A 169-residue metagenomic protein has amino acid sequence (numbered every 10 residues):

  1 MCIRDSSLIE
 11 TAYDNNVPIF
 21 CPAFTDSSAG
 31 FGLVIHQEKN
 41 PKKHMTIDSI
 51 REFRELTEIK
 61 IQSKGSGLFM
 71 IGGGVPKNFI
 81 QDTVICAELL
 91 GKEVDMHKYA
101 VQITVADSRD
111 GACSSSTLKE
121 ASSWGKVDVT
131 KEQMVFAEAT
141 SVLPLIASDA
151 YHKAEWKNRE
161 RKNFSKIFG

Functional and structural regions predicted by a protein language model:
M1-I3: Short, small-residue-biased leader/transition segments that mark boundaries at the very start of proteins
S6-F24: Extended, H/D-rich, highly charged conserved domains that either
A12, N16, T57-K60, K64 (+2 more regions): Structural signal for hydrophobic packing residues in well-ordered secondary-structure cores of soluble enzyme domains
N15-V17, V34, E38-K42: Active-site beta-strand->loop->alpha-helix modules in alpha/beta enzyme cores, enriched in Gly/His/Asp(Glu)
F20-F24, P41-C113: Glycine-rich anion-binding loop/nest that anchors nucleotide
A23-G32: Active-site rim beta-loop-alpha module in soluble metabolic enzymes
N40-I47, E120-K126: A polyampholytic, Gly/Pro-enriched intrinsically disordered region
G65, V75, L89-G169: C-terminal functional extensions of proteins
